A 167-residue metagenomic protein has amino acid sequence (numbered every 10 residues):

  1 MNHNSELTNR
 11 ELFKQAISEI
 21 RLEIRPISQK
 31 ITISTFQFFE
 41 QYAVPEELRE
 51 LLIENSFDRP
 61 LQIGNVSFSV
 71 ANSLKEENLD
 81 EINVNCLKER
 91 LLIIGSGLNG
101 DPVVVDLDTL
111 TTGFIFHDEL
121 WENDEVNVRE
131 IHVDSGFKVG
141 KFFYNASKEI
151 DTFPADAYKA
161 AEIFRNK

Functional and structural regions predicted by a protein language model:
M1-V103, A157-N166: A surface-exposed partner-binding patch
I53, T109-T112: Generic secondary-structure boundary signal with a strong preference for alpha-helix termini
L98-D101, L110, E119-E122: Short, solvent-exposed loop/turn segments at secondary-structure junctions
G113-I150: Compact, glycine/acidic-enriched structural inserts
V139-K167: Mixed-charge (acidic/basic) macromolecular-recognition segments
